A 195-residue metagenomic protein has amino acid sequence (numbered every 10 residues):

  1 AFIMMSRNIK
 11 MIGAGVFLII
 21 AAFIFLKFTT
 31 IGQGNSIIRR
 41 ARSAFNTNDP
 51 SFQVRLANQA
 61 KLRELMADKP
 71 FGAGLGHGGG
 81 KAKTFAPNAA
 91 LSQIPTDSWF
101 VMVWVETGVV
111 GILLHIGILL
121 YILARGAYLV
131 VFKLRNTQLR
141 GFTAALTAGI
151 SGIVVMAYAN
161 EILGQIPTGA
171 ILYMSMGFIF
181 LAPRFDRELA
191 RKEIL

Functional and structural regions predicted by a protein language model:
A1-I3, T107-V154: Hydrophobic transmembrane alpha-helices and their immediate junctions
A1-I31, R135: Hydrophobic alpha-helical segments of polytopic membrane proteins
F2-K10, L123-V131, G177-D186: Structural signal for the C-terminal ends of transmembrane alpha-helices and the immediately following loop
K10-G15, G34, G72-G76, I112-L114 (+1 more regions): Extended hydrophobic-aromatic, low-complexity segments
I12-I20, G34-A41, D186-I194: A cytosolic-side transmembrane-helix exit/cap motif
G15, A145-L195: Transmembrane alpha-helices of multi-pass inner-membrane enzymes
I19, F23, K27, R39 (+9 more regions): Feature representing long, continuous alpha-helical segments
R42-A60, E64-T107, Y128-K133: Long extracytoplasmic/lumenal interhelical loops at the membrane interface of multi-pass membrane proteins
